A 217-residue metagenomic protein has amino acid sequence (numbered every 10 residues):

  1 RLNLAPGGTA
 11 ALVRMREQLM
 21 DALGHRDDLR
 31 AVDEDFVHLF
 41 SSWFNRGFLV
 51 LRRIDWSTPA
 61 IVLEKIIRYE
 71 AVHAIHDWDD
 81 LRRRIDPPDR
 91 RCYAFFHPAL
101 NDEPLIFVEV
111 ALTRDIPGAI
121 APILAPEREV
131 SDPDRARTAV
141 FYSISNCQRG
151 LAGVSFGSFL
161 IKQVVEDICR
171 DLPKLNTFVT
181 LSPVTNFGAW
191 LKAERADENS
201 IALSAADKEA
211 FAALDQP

Functional and structural regions predicted by a protein language model:
R1-P217: Extended, composition-driven regions rather than compact fold-specific motifs
